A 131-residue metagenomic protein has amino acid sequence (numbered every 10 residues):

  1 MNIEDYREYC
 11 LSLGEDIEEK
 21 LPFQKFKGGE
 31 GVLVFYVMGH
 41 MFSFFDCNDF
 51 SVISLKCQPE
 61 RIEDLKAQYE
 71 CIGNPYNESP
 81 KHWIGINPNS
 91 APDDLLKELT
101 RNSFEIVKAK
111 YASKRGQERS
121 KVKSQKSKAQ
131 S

Functional and structural regions predicted by a protein language model:
M1-S131: Charge-dense, helix-prone N-terminal extensions
